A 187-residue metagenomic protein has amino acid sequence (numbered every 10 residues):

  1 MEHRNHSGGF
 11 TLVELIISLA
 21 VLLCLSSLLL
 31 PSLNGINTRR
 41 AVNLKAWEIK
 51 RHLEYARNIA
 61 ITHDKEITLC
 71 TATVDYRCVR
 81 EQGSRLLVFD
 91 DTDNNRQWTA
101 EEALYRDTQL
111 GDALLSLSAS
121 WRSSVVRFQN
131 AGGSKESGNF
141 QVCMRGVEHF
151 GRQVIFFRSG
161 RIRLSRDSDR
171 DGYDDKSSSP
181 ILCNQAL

Functional and structural regions predicted by a protein language model:
M1-N34: N-terminal single-pass transmembrane signal-anchor helix
H6, T92-D93, F157: Short, acidic, Ser/Thr-enriched surface-loop or helix-capping motifs
F10, N95-Q97, R161: Residue-level signal for well-ordered, solvent-exposed loop/turn and beta-edge residues enriched in charged/polar side
L30, G83, S159: ATP/adenylate-binding site constellation spanning eukaryotic-like Ser/Thr protein kinases, ABC-transporter
L33, A56, F128: Conserved RecA-like P-loop NTPase ATPase core
T38-I67: Membrane-proximal N-terminal amphipathic helix
I67-V125, S168-D169, Y173-D175: Type IV pilin-like appendage domain
S120-L187: Cell-surface, membrane-associated systems
